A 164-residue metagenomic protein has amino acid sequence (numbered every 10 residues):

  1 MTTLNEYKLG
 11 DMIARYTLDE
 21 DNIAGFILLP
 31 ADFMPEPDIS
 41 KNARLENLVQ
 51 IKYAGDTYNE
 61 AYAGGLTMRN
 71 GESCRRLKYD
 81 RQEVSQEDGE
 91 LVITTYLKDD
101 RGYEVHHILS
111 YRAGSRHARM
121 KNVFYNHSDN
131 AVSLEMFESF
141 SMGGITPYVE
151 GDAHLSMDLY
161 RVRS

Functional and structural regions predicted by a protein language model:
T2-S164: Polysaccharide-binding surfaces and accessory modules of carbohydrate-active proteins
